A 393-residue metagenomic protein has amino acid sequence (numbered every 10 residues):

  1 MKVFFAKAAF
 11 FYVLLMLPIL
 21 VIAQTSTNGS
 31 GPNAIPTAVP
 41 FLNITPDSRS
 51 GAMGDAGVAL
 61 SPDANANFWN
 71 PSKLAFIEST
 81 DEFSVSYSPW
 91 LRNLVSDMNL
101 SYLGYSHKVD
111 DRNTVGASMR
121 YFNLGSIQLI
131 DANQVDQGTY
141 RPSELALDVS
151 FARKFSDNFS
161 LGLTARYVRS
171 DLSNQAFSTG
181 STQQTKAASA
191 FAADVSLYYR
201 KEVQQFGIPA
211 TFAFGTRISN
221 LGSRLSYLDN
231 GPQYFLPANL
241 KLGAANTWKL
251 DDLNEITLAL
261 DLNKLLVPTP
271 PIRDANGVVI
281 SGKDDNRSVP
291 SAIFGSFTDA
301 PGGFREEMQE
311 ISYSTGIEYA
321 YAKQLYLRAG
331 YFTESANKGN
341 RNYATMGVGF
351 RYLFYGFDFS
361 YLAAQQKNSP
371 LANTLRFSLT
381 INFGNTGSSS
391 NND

Functional and structural regions predicted by a protein language model:
M1-Y12: Bacterial N-terminal signal peptides that target proteins for export
Q24-D393: Subset of outer-membrane beta-barrel
